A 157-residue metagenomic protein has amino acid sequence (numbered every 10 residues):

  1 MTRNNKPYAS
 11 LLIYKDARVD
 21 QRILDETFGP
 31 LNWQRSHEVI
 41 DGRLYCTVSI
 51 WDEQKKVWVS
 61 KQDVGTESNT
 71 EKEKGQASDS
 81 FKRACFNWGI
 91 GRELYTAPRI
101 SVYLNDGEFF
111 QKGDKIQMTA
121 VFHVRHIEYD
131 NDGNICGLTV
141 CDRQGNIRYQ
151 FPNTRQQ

Functional and structural regions predicted by a protein language model:
M1-Y8: N-terminal, Lys/Arg- and Ser/Thr-rich interaction peptides
N4, K15-R155: Positively charged, aromatic-enriched nucleic acid-contacting surfaces
L11: Short active-site oxyanion
